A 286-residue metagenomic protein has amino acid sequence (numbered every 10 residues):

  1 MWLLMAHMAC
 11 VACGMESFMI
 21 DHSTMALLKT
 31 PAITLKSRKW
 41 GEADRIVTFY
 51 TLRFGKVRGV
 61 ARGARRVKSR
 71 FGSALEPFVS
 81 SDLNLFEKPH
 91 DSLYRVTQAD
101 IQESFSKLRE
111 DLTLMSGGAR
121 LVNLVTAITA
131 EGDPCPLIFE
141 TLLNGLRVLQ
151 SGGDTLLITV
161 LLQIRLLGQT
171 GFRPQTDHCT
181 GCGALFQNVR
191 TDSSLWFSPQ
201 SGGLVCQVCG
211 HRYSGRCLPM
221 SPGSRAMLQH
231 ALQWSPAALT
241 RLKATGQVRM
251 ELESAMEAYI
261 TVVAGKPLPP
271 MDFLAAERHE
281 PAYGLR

Functional and structural regions predicted by a protein language model:
C10-C13: Cysteine-centered motifs
F18-R286: Non-catalytic alpha-helical scaffolds and adjoining flexible linkers that form interface surfaces for assembly
